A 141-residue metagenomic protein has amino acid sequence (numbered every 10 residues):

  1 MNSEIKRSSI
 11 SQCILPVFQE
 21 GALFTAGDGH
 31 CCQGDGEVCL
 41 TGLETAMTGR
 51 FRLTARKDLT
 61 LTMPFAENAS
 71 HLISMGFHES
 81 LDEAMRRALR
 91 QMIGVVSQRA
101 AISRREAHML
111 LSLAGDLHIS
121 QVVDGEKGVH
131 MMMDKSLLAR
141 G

Functional and structural regions predicted by a protein language model:
M1-A55, S97, R104-R105, L110-G128 (+1 more regions): Glycine-rich anion/phosphate-binding loop at the beta-strand->alpha-helix junction
K57-L110: A hydrophobic, small-residue-rich beta->alpha segment in the mid-to-C-terminal subdomain of diverse proteins
M131: Conserved, well-ordered active-site substructure
